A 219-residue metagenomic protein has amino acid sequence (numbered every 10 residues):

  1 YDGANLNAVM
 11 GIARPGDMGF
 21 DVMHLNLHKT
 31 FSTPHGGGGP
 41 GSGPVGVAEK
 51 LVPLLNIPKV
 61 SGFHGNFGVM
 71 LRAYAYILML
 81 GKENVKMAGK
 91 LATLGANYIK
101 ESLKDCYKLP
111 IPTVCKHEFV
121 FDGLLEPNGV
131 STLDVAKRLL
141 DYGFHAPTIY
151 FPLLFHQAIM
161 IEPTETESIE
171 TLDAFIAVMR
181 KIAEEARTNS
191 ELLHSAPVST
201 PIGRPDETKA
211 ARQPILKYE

Functional and structural regions predicted by a protein language model:
Y1-A8, L27-F31, P58-Y74, C106-E118 (+1 more regions): Core alpha/beta catalytic barrel or barrel-like domain that forms the active/cofactor pocket in diverse metabolic
Y1-N56, G129-V130, Q157: Conserved PLP-enzyme active-site core in the AAT-like
P34-P40, P44-N66, E191-E219: Flexible C-terminal active-site loop/helix
G39-K100: Mobile "lid/hinge" segments at catalytic clefts and subdomain interfaces of large enzymes
I77-E219: Non-catalytic terminal extensions of PLP-dependent enzymes
